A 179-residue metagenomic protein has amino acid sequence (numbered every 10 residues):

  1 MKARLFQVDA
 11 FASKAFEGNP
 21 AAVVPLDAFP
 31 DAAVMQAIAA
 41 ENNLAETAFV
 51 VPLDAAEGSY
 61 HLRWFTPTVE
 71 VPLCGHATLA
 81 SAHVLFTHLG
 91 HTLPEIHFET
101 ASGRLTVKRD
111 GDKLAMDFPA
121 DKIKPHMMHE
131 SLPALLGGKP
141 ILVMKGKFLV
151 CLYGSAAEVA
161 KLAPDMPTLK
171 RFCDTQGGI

Functional and structural regions predicted by a protein language model:
M1-C74, L79-I179: Active-site proximal loop and beta-alpha junction motif in alpha/beta enzyme cores
